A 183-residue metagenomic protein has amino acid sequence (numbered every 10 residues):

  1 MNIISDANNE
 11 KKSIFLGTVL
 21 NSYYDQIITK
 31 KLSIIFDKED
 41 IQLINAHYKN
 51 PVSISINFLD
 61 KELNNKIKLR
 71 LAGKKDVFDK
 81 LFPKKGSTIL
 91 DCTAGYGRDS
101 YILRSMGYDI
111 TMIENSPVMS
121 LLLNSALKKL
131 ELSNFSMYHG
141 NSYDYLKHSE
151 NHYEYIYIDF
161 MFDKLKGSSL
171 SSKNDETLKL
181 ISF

Functional and structural regions predicted by a protein language model:
M1-T88: S-adenosyl-L-methionine
Y23-I27, T111, S136-Y138: General small-molecule cofactor/ligand-binding pocket signal
T88, D109, N134: Residues at the starts of beta-strands that form the adenosine-phosphate
C92: Conserved beta-strand/loop positions that form the S-adenosyl-L-methionine
Y96-Y108: Conserved SAM-binding loop of SAM-dependent methyltransferases across substrates and taxa, primarily the Class I
I113-I158: S-adenosyl-L-methionine
F160-F183: Mobile active-site "lid"/loop adjacent to the S-adenosyl-L-methionine
